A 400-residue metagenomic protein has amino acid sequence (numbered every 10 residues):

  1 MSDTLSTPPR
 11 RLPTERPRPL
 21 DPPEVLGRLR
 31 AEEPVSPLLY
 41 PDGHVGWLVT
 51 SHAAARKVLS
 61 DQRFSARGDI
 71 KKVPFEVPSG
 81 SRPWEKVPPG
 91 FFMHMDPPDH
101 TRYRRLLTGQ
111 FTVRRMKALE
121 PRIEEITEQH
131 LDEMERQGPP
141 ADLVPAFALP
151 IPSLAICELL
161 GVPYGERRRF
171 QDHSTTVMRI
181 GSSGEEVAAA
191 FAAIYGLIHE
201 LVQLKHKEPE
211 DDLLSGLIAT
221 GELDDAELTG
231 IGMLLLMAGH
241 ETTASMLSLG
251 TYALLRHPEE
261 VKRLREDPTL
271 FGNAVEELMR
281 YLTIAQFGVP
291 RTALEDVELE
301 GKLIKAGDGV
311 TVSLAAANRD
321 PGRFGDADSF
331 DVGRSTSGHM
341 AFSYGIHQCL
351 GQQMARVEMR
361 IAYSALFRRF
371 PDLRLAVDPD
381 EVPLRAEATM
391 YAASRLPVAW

Functional and structural regions predicted by a protein language model:
M1-W400: Cytochrome P450
